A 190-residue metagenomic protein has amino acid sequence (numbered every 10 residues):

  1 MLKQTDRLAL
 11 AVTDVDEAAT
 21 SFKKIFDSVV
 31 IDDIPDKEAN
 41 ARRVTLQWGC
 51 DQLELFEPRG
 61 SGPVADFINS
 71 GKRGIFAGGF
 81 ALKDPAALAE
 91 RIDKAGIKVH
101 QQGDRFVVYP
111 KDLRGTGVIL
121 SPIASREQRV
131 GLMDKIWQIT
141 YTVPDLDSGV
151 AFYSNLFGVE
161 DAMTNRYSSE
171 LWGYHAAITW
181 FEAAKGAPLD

Functional and structural regions predicted by a protein language model:
M1, Q52-E54, G79-F80, A86-K135 (+2 more regions): Vicinal oxygen chelate
M1-A19, I75-F80, I123-A151, V159 (+1 more regions): N-terminal beta-strand motif that seeds the catalytic metal site of vicinal oxygen chelate
V12-T20, K24-I25, V29-E38, Q47 (+3 more regions): Vicinal oxygen chelate
P35-A39, N165-W172: Short glycine/proline-centered loop/turn elements that form peptide/ligand docking sites
L53-E57, P63: A broadly used, surface-exposed interaction patch
G62-A65, E170: Short, glycine- and small/hydrophobic-rich beta-strand elements in well-ordered beta-sheets
V64-G71, R126-V130: Short, flexible, solvent-exposed loop/turn segments with mixed acidic/basic and small polar residues
